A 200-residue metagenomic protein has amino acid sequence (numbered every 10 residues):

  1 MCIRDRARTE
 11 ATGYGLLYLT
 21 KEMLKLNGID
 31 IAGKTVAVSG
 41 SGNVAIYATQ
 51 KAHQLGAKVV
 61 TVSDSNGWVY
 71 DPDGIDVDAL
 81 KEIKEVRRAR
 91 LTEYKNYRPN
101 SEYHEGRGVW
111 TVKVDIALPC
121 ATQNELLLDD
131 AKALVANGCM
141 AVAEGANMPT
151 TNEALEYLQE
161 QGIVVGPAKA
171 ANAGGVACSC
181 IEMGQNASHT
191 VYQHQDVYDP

Functional and structural regions predicted by a protein language model:
M1-D5, A117: Conserved small/polar residues in nucleotide/adenosyl-binding loops
R4-R8, V164-P167: A short glycine/serine-rich beta->alpha loop
A7-E10, Y14-K113: Glycine-rich phosphate/diphosphate-binding loop of Rossmann-like nucleotide-binding domains
M23, V135-P200: Adenosine-phosphate binding glycine-rich loop
V38, T61-D64, Y103, L118-P119 (+2 more regions): General beta-strand structural signal in soluble alpha/beta enzymes
V44-A48, E125-D129, T150-N152, A173-V176: Short glycine/serine/threonine-rich phosphate/pyrophosphate-binding segments that cradle anionic phosphate groups
G106-V114, E125-A141: Rossmann-fold NAD(P) dinucleotide-binding segment
A121-T122, N147: Short glycine-/small-residue-rich Rossmann-like dinucleotide-binding loops
